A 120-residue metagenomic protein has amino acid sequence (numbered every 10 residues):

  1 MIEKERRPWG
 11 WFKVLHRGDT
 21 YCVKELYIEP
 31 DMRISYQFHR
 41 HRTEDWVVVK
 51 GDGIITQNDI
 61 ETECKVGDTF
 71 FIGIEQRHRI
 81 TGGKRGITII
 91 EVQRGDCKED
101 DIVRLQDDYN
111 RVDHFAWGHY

Functional and structural regions predicted by a protein language model:
I2-F38, R42: A short glycine-rich, His/Asp/Glu-containing loop-to-beta-strand
I2-R7, R79-Y120: Double-stranded beta-helix
K24, D45, T88-E91: Polar/charged side chains located within well-ordered beta-strands of beta-rich proteins
M32, H41-R42, I60, Q76 (+2 more regions): A generic "binding-loop/recognition-motif" signal
I34, I60-T62, D101-V103: Short beta-strand segments
H41-I54, N58-D59: Glycine- and acidic-residue-biased ligand/ion/polar-headgroup-sensing regions
D59-R77: Short acidic-glycine-tyrosine-enriched beta hairpin
